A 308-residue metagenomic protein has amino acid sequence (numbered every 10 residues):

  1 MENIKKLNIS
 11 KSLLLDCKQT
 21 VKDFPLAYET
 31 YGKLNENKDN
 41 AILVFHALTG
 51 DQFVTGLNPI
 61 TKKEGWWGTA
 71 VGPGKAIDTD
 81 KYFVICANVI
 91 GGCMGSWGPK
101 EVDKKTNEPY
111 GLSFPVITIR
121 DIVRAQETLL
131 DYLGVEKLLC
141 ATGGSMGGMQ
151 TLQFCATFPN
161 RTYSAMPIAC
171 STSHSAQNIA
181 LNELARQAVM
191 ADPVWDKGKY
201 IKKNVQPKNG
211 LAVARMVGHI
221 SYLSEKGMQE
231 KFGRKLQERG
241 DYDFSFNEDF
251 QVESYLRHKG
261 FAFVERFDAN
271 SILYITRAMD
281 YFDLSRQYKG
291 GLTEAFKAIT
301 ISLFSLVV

Functional and structural regions predicted by a protein language model:
M1-V44: Catalytic-loop region of hydrolases
E29, K33-L34, K38-D103: N-terminal cap/lid subdomain of alpha/beta-hydrolase-fold enzymes
K63-E64, K75-L130, I179, E183-Y200: Cap/lid segment of the alpha/beta-hydrolase catalytic domain
E136-A180: Conserved hydrolase catalytic core segment
P167-A262: Alpha/beta-hydrolase-fold enzymes
H258-K259, I275-A295: Active-site nucleophile elbow and catalytic-triad environment of alpha/beta-hydrolase enzymes
D268-N270, I275: Long, compositionally biased charged/polar accessory segments in the mid-to-C-terminal portions of proteins
I299, F304-V307: Short beta-strand/loop motif that positions the catalytic acidic residue of the alpha/beta-hydrolase fold
